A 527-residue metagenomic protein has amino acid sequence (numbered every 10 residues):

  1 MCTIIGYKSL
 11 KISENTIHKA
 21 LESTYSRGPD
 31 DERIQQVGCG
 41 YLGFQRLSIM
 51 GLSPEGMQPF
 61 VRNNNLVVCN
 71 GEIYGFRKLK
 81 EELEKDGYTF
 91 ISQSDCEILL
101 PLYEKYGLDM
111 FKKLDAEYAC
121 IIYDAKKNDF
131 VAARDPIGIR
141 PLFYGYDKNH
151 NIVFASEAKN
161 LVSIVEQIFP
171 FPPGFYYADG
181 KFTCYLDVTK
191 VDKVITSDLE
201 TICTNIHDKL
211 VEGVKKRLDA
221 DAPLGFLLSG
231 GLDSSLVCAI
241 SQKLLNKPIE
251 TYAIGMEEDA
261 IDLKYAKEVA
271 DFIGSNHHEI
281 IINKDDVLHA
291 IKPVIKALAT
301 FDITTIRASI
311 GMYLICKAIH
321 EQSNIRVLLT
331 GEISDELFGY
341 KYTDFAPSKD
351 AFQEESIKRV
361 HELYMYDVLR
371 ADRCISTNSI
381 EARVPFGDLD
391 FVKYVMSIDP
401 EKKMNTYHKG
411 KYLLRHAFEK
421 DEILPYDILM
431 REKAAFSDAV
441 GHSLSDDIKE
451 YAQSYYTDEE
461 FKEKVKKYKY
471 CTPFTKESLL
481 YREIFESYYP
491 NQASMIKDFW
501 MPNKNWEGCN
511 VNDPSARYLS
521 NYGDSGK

Functional and structural regions predicted by a protein language model:
M1-V68, E72, P101-S197, H207-K215 (+4 more regions): N-terminal glutamine amidotransferase
K8-S13, K85, K105, K126-V131 (+7 more regions): ATP-dependent adenylate-handling active sites, centered on carboxylate activation for C-N bond formation
F44, S92, C184, A253 (+1 more regions): Structural signal for conserved beta-strand scaffold positions within catalytic alpha/beta enzyme cores
N70-E72, S94, S229, S234: Ser/Thr-glycine-rich phosphate-binding loops at phosphate-binding pockets of nucleotides, nucleotide cofactors
L83-I91, L108-M110, L161-I168, F301-I303 (+1 more regions): Short, polar/flexible loop-turn hinges at active-site or ligand-entry regions and domain interfaces
C96-L100: Short, conserved phosphate-binding/catalytic loop or strand-edge motifs used in phosphoryl-/nucleotidyl-transfer
Y185, P425-A434: Conserved S-adenosyl-L-methionine
